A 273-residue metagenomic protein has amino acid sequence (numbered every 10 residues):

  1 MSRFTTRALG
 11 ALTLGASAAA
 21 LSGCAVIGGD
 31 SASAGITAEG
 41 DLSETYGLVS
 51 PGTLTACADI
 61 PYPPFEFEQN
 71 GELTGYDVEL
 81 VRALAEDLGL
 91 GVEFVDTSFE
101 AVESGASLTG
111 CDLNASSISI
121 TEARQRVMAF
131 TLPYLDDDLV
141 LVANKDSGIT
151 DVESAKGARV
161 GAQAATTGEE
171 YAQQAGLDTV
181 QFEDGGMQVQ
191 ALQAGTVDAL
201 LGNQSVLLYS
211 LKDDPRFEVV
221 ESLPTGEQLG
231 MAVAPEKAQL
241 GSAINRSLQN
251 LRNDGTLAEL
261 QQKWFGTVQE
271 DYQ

Functional and structural regions predicted by a protein language model:
A20-G23: C-terminal motif of bacterial Sec signal peptides marking the signal peptidase cleavage site
A25-G28: Bacterial signal peptide processing site
A34-S117: Extracytoplasmic small-molecule ligand-binding "clamshell" domains of the periplasmic binding protein/Venus flytrap
R82, G91-S154: Acidic, polar ligand-binding/catalytic clefts
G89-G91, S107-S116, R159, A194-N203 (+1 more regions): Alpha-to-beta junction loops
F94-G105, S147, A164-T167, V180-A194 (+1 more regions): Short helix-initiation/N-cap motifs at beta->coil->alpha
S104, S117-R126, D198-G226: A ligand-binding cleft/hinge motif common to bilobed small-molecule-binding domains
L135-A143, L208-Q249, V268-Q273: Periplasmic-binding protein-like
